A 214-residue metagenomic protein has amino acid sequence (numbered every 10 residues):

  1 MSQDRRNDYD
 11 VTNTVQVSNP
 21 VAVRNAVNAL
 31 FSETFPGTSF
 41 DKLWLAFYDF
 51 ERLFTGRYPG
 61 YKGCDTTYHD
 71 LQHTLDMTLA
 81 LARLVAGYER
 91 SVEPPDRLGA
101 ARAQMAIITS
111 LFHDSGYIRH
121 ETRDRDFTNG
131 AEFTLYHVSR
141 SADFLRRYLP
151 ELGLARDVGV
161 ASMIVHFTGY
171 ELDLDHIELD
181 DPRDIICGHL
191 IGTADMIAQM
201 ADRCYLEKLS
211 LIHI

Functional and structural regions predicted by a protein language model:
M1-C64: Non-catalytic interface/linker regions that flank or bridge core catalytic/transmembrane domains
K62-M105: Alpha-helical phosphate/pyrophosphate-handling elements in metalloenzyme active cores
T66-D76, T128-R140: Active-site metal-coordination segments of metallo-dependent hydrolases
M77, L84, T134-E151: An active-site-proximal "capping" alpha-helix that borders the catalytic cofactor pocket
M77, Q104-R125, S141, S162-E171: His-Asp-centered metal-binding catalytic motifs of divalent-metal-dependent phosphohydrolases/nucleases
R102-G116, G188-Q199: Active-site alpha-helical segments that house and flank conserved acidic catalytic motifs for diphosphate chemistry
L149-S210: Histidine/acidic-rich helix-loop-helix segments that form or flank divalent-metal centers in metalloenzyme catalytic
I212-I214: Conserved small/polar residues in nucleotide/adenosyl-binding loops
